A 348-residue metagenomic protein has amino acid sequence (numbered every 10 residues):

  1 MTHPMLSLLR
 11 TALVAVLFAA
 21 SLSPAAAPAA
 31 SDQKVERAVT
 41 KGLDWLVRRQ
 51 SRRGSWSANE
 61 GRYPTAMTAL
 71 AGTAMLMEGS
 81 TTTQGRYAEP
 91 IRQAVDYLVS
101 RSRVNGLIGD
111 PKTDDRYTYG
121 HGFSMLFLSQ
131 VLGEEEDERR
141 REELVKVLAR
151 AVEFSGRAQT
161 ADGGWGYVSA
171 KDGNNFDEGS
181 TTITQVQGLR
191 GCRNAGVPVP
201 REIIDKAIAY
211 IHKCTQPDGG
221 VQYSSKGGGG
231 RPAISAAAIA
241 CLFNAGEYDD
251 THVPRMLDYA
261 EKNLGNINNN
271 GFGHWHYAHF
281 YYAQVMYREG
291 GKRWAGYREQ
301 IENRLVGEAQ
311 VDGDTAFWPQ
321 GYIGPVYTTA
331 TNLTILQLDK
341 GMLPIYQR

Functional and structural regions predicted by a protein language model:
T2-L13: Bacterial N-terminal signal peptides that target proteins for export
A19-A25: C-terminal segment of classical bacterial N-terminal signal peptides
A26-K41, S55-P90, R103-D205, K213-Q300 (+1 more regions): An alpha-helical repeat/solenoid feature that recognizes helix-turn-helix modules
V47-Q50, G313: Large, well-folded core regions of big proteins
V95-L98: Patatin-like phospholipase
L305-E308: A hydrophobic alpha-helical transmembrane-helix feature that marks the membrane cores and membrane-interface segments
